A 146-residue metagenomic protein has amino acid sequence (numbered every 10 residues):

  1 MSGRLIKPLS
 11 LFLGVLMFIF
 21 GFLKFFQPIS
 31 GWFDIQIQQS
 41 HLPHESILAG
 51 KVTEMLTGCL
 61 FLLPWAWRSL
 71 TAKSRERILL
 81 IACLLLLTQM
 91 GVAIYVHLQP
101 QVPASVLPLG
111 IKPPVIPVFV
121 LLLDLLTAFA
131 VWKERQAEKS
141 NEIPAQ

Functional and structural regions predicted by a protein language model:
M1-Q146: Membrane-interface extramembranous regions
